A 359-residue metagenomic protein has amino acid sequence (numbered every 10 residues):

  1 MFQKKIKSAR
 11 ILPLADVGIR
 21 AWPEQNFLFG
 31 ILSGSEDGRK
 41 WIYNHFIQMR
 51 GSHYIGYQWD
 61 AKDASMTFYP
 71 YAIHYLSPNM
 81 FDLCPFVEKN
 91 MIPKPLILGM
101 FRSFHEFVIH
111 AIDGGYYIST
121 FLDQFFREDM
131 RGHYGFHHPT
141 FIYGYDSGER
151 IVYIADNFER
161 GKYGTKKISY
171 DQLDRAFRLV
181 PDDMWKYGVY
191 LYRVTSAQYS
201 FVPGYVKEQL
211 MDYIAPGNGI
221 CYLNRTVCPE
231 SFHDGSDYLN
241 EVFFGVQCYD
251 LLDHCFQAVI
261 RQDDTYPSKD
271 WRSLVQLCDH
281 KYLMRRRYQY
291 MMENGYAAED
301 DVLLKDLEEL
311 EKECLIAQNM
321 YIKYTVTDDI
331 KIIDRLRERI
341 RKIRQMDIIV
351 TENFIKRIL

Functional and structural regions predicted by a protein language model:
F2, F243, I358-L359: Short, aromatic- and cysteine-enriched interfacial helices/patches that mediate contacts at lipid membranes
F2-Y199: Conserved active-site-adjacent core of cysteine acyl-enzyme catalytic domains
N26, Y54-A61, M91-K94, V227-F232 (+2 more regions): Short charge-dense sequence patches
G34, G38, G115-S119, V180 (+7 more regions): Short secondary-structure junctions and interdomain/linker hinges
I42-F46, A72, L83, V87 (+13 more regions): Generic structural signal of hydrophobic/aromatic residues within well-ordered alpha-helices of folded domains
S147-V275: Noncatalytic regulatory segments and standalone regulatory/sensor domains
Q262-L359: Charged, long alpha-helical assembly modules
